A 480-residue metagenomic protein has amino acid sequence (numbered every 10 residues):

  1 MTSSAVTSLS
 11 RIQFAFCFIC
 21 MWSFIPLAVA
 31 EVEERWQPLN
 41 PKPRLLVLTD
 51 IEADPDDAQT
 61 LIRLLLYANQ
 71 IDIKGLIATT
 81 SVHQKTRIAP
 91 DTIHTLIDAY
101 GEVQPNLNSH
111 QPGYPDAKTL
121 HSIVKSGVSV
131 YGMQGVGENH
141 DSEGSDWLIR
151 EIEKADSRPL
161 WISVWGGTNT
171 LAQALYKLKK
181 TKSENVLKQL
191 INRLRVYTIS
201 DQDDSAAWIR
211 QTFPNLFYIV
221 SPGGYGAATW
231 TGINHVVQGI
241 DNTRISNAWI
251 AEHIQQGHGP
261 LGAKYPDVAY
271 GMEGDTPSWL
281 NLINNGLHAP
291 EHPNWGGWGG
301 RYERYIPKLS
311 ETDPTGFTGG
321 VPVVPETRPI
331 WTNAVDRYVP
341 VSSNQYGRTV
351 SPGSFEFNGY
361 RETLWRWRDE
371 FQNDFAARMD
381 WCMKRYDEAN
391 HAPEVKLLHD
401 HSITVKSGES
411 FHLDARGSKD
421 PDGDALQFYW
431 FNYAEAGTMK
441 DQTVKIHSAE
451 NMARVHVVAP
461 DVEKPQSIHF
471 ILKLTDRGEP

Functional and structural regions predicted by a protein language model:
M1-F16: Bacterial N-terminal signal peptides that target proteins for export
Q13-P26: Bacterial N-terminal signal peptides
A30-H412, S418-K440, P465: N-terminal acidic, glycine/proline-rich low-complexity segments
N432-V458: Surface-exposed, flexible coil segments in extracellular/virion-facing regions
P460-V462: Hydrophobic loop/turn residues within beta-sheet-rich immunoglobulin-like superfamily modules
T475-P480: Short, solvent-exposed loop/turn segments at the edges of extracellular beta-sandwich modules
